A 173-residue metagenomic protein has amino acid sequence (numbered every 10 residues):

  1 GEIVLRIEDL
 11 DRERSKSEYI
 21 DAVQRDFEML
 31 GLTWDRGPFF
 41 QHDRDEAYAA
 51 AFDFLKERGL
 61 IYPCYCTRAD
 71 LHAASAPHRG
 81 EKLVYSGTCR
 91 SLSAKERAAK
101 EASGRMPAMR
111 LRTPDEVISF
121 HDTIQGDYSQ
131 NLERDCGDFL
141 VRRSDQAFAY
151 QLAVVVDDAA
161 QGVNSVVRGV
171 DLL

Functional and structural regions predicted by a protein language model:
G1-G80, D171-L173: N-terminal Rossmann-like or analogous alpha/beta NTP/dinucleotide-binding catalytic cores that position adenine
R68-L173: Active-site cores that bind ATP or allylic diphosphates and position pyrophosphate for catalysis
